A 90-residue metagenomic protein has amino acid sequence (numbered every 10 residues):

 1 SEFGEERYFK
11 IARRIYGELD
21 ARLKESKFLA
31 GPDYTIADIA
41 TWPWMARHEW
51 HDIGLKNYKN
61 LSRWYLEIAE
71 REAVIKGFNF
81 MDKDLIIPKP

Functional and structural regions predicted by a protein language model:
S1-E72, G77: GST-like fold's C-terminal all-alpha helical module
V74-P90: Terminal-tail/helix-coil boundary detector
